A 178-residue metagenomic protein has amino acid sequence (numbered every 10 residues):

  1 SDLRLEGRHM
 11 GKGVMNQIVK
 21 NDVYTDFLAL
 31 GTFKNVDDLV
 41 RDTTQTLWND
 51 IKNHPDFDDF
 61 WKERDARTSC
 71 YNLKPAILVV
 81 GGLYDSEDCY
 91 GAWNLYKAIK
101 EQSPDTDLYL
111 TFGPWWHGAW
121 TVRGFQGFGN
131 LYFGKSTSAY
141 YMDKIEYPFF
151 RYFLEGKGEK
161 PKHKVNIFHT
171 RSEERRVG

Functional and structural regions predicted by a protein language model:
S1-T43: Core domains of carbohydrate- and sulfate-ester-processing enzymes
R4-L5, H9, T46-K62, A66 (+3 more regions): Alpha/beta-hydrolase-fold serine-hydrolase catalytic core, especially in secreted/extracellular enzymes
T32-N35, D65-S69: Poly-acidic low-complexity segments
